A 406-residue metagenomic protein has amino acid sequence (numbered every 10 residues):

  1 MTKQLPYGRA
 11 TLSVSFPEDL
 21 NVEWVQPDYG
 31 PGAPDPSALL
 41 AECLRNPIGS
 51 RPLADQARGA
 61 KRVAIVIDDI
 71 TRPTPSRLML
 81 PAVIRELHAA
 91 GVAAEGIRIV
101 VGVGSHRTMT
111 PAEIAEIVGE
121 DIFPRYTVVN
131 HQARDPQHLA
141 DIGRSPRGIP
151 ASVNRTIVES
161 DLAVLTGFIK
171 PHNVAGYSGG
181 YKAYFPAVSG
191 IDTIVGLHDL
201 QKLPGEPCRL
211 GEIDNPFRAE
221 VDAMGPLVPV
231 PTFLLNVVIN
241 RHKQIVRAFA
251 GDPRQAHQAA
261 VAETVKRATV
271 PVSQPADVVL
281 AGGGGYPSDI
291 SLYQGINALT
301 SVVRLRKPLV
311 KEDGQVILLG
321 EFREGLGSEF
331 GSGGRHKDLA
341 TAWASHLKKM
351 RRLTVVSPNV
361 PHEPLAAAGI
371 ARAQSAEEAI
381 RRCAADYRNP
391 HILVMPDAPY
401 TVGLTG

Functional and structural regions predicted by a protein language model:
M1-L44: N-terminal amphipathic/basic leader segments beginning at the initiator methionine
R62-P73, R98-G104, L280-G282: Short glycine-rich or small-residue beta-strand-to-loop segments that form or flank ligand, phosphate, metal/Fe-S
P73-V92, A298-V310: Histidine-anchored nucleotide/phosphate-binding helix
A94-S105, Q315-E321, R351-P358: Short internal beta-strands
I114-L139, A340-T341, S345-K348, P358-N359: A glycine-rich helix N-cap at a beta->alpha junction
P124-P275: Conserved, well-structured core segments that form the ligand-binding/active-site neighborhood of functional domains
R247-K349: A glycine- and small/hydrophobic-rich beta-loop-beta segment that serves as a flexible "lid/hinge" or phosphate-binding
T341-T401, T405: Internal helix-turn-beta structural module
